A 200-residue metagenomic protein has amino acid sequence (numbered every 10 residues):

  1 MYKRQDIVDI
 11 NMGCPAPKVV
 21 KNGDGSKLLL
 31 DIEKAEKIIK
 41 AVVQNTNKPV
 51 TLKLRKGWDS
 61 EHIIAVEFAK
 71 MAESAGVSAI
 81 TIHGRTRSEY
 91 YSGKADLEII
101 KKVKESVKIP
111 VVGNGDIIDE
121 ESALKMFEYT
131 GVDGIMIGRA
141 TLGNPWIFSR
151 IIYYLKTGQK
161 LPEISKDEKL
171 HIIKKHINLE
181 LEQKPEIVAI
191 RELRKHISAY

Functional and structural regions predicted by a protein language model:
K3-Y200: Flavin-dependent oxidoreductase catalytic cores
